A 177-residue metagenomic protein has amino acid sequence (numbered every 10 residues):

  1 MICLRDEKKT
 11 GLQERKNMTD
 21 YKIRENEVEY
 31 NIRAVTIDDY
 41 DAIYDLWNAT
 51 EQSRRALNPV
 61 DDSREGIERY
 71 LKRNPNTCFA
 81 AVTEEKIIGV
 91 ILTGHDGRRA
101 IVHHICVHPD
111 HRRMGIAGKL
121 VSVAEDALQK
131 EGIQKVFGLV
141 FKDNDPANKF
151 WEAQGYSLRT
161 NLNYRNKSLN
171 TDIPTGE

Functional and structural regions predicted by a protein language model:
I2-K8, E14-D38, T171-E177: Conserved N-terminal entry element of GNAT/NAT acetyltransferase domains
I37-R69, N76: Conserved GNAT-fold acetyl-CoA-binding loop/helix
A80, K86-G94, I101-C106: Conserved beta-strand in the GNAT
G94-H103, R112, R159-L162: A conserved beta-turn-beta hairpin within the catalytic core of GNAT-like acetyltransferases that forms part
I105-R112, V140: A short, internal acetyl-CoA/4′-phosphopantetheine-binding micro-motif in the GNAT/acyltransferase core
R113-D126, A153: Conserved acetyl-CoA-binding loop-helix of GNAT-fold acetyltransferases
Q129-L139: Conserved GNAT acetyl-CoA-binding A-motif
G138-A147, N166: Conserved beta-strand-loop-alpha-helix junction that forms the acyl-donor binding cleft
